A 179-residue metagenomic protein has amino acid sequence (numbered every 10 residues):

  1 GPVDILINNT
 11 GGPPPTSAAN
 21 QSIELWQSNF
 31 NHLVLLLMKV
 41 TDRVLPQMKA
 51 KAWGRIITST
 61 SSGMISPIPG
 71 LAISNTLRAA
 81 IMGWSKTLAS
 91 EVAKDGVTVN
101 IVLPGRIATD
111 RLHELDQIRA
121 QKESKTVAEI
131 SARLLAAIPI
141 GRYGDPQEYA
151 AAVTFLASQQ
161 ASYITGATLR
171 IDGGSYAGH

Functional and structural regions predicted by a protein language model:
S17-F30, I56, L134: Substrate-binding pocket helix/loop in short-chain dehydrogenase/reductase
T41-D42, K86: A short, exposed helix-loop element centered on a Lys and neighboring polar residues
P46, S90-E91, S162: Alpha-helical segment proximal to the catalytic Tyr-Lys
I57-I81, S85-K94, R106-I107: Catalytic loop of short-chain dehydrogenase/reductase
S66, T154, T165-H179: Short C-terminal tail/terminal secondary-structure segment of NAD(P)H-dependent dehydrogenase/reductase domains
A93, T98, I164-G166: Short, small/polar-rich loop/turn modules that mediate ligand/substrate recognition or access, typified
E123-V127, I138-Y149, Q160: A conserved structural motif in NAD(P)-dependent oxidoreductases
